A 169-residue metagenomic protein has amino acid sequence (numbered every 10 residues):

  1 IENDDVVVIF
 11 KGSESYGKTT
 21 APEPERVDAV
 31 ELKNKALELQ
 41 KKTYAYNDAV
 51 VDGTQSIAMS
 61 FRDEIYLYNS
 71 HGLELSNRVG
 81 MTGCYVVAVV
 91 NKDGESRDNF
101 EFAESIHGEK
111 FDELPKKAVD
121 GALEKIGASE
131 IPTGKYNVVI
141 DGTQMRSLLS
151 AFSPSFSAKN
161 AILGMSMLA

Functional and structural regions predicted by a protein language model:
I1-A169: Active-site bordering "gate/hinge" segments that shape substrate access to catalytic or cofactor-binding pockets
